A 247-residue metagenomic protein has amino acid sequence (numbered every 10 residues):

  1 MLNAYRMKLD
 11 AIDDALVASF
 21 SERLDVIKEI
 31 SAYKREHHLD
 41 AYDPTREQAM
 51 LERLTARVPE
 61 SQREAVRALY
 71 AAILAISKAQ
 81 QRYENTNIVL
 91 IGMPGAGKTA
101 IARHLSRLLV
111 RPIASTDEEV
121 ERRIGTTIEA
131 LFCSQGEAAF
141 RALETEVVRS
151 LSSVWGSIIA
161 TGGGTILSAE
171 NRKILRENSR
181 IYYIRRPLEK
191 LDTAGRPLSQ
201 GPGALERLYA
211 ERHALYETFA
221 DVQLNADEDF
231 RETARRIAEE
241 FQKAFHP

Functional and structural regions predicted by a protein language model:
M1-N85: Domain-level signature for soluble enzymes in the chorismate/prephenate branch of the shikimate pathway
L90: Hydrophobic anchor at the beta1->P-loop junction of P-loop NTPases
M93: P-loop (Walker A) phosphate-binding loop of NTP-binding proteins
G97: Conserved glycine(s) of the Walker
I101: Hydrophobic positions on the alpha1 helix immediately C-terminal to the Walker A/P-loop
H104, L108, V154, E177 (+1 more regions): NTP-dependent small-molecule kinase module
S115-I166, N171-K173, L215: ATP-dependent small-molecule kinase phosphotransfer cores that center on conserved nucleotide phosphate-binding segments
E177-L215: A glycine- and Lys/Arg-enriched "phosphate-lid" helix/loop adjacent to the NTP-binding pocket of small-molecule kinases
